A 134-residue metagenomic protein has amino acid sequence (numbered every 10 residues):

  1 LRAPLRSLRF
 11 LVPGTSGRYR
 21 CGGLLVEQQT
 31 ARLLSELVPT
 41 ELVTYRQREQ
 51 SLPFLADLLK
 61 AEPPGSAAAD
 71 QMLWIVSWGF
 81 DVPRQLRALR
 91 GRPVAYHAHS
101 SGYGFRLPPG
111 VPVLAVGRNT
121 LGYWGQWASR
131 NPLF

Functional and structural regions predicted by a protein language model:
L1, V12, Q28, R32 (+1 more regions): Extended catalytic core of nucleotide-activated donor transferases of GT-like folds
L1-A3, L133-F134: Short intrinsically disordered, low-complexity coil segments enriched in acidic
L5-L8: Extreme N-terminal starter segment of soluble prokaryotic enzymes
F10-L11, E41: Extended, folded domain segments that form the structural surfaces/walls around functional sites
G14-V26: A short, glycine/small-residue-rich beta-strand->loop->alpha-helix junction that serves as a flexible
S35-L42: A generic structural motif
L42-T44, F134: A structural preference for short, hydrophobic beta-strand core positions in alpha/beta folds
N119-T120, P132-F134: Short beta-strand->alpha-helix junction loop in the catalytic core of nucleotide-activated group-transfer enzymes
